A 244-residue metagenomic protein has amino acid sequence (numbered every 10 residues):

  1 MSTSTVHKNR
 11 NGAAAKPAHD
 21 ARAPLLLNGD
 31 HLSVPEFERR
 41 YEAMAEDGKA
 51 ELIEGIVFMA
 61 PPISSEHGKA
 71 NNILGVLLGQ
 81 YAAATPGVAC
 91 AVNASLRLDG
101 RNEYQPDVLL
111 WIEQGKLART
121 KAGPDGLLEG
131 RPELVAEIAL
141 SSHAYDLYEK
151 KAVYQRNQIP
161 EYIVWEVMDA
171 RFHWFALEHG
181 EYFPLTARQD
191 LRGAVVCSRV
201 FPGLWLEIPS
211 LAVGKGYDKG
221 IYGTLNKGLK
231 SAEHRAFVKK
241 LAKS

Functional and structural regions predicted by a protein language model:
M1-S244: Gly/Pro/Ser/Thr-rich low-complexity, intrinsically disordered segments predominantly at protein N-termini
